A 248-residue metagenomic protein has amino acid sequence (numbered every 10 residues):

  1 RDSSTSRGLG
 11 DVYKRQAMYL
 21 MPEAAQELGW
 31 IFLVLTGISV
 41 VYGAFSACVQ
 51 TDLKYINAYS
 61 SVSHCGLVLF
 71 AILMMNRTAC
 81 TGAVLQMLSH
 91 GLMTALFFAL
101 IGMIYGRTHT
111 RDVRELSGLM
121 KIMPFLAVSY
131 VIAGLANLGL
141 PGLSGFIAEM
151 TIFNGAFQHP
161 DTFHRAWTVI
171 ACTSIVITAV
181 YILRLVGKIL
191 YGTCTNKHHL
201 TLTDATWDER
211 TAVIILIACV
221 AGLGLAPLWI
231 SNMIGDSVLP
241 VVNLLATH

Functional and structural regions predicted by a protein language model:
R1, S6-K188: Hydrophobic transmembrane alpha-helices and their helix-loop junctions in integral membrane proteins
M123-F125, I182-H248: Cytoplasmic/organellar membrane-interface segments at the starts of transmembrane helices in multi-pass inner-membrane
